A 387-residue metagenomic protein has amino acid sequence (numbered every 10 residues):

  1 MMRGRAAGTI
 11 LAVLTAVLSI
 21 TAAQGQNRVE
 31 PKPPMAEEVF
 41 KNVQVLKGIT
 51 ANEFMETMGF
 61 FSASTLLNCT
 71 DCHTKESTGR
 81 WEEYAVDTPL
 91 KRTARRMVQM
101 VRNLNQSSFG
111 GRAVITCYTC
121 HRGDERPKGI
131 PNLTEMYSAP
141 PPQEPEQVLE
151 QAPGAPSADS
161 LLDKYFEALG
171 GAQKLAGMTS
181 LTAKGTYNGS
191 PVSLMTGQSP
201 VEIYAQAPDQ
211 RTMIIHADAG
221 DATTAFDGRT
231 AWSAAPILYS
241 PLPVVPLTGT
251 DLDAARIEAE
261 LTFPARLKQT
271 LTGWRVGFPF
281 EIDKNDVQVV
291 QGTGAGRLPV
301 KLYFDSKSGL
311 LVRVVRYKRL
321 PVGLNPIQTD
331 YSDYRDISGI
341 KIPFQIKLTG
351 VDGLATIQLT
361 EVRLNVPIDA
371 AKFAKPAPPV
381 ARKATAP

Functional and structural regions predicted by a protein language model:
T9-S19: Bacterial N-terminal signal peptides
M55-N68, S107-I115: Sequence/structural segment immediately N-terminal to covalent heme-attachment motifs in c-type and related
L66-E76, V114-D124: The canonical Cys-X-X-Cys-His
S77-N103, G129-Q143: Gly/Gly-Pro-rich "capping" loops immediately C-terminal to redox-active cysteine motifs in periplasmic/lumenal
P141-S190, T385-P387: N-terminal leader/targeting segments and the immediate start of mature chains
F166-Y239, L271-G273, F278, G294: N-terminal mature ectodomain segment of secretory-pathway/periplasmic proteins
G220, E281-V380: Gly/Pro-enriched, hydrophobic low-complexity segments that function as extracytoplasmic propeptides/linkers
W232-T262: Acidic/charged, solvent-exposed loop-and-adjacent secondary-structure segments enriched in E/D, K/R, S/T, and G/P
